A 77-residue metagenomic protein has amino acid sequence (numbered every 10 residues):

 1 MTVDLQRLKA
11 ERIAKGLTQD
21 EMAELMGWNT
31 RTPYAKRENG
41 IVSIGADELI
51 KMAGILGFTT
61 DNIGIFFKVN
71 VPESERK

Functional and structural regions predicted by a protein language model:
M1-A14: A short, Lys/Arg-rich alpha-helix, primarily the initiator
Q6, L17, N29, I44-D47: Residue-level signal for the short linker/turn that defines the boundary of a DNA-recognition helix
K9, D20, I50: Residues within the helices of the helix-turn-helix
E11, K36, G54, D61-K77: Short, charged recognition helix plus adjacent turn of helix-turn-helix-like nucleic-acid-binding domains
G16-K36: Short alpha-helical DNA-recognition segment
T32-P33, S43, N62: Residues in the helix-turn-helix
I41-G54: Short, basic-rich loop-to-helix N-cap that marks the start of a DNA-contacting helix
